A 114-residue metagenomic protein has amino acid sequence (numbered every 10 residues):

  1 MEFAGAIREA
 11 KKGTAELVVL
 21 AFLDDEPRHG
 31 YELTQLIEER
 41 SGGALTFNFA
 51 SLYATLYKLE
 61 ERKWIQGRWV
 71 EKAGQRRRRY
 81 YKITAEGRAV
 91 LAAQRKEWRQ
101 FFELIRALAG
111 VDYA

Functional and structural regions predicted by a protein language model:
M1, R88-A114: Amphipathic alpha-helical dimerization/coiled-coil segments that flank or bridge DNA-binding/regulatory modules
M1-T14, Q94: Intrinsically disordered, low-complexity serine/threonine- and proline-rich regulatory segments
I7-E9, L56, D112-A114: Short, contiguous hydrophobic alpha-helices characteristic of membrane insertion segments
R8-S51: N-terminal helix-turn-helix DNA-binding core of bacterial DNA-binding proteins
L52-L59: Basic amphipathic alpha-helical segments that dock to polyanions
E60-R77, K82: Beta-hairpin "wing" of winged helix-turn-helix
I83-G87: Accessory beta->alpha helical hairpin/"wing" motif in late/C-terminal subdomains of nucleic-acid enzymes
